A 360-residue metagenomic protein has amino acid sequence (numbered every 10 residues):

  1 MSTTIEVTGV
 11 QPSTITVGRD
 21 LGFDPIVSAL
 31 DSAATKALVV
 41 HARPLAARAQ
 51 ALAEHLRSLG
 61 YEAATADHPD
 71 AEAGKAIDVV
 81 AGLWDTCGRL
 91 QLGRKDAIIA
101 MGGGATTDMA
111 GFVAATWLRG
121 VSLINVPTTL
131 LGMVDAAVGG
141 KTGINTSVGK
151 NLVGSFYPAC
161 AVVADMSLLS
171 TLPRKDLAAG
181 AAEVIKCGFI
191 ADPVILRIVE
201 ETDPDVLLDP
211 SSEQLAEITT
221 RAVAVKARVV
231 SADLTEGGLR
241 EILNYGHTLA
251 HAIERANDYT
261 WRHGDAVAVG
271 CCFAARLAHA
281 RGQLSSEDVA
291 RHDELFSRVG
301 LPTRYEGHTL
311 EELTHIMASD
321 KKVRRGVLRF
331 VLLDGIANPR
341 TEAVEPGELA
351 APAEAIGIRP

Functional and structural regions predicted by a protein language model:
M1-A97: ATP/NTP phosphate-donor binding region
M1-T3, L38, A182-I185, Q283-P360: C-terminal charged capping/lid subdomain of soluble metabolic enzymes
T8, S32, Q91-G93, T116-L118 (+7 more regions): Solvent-exposed alpha-helices and their adjacent loops that cap or buttress functional pockets in soluble metabolic
T16, F112-D205: A glycine/threonine-rich phosphate-anchoring loop and its flanking beta-alpha core in nucleotide/phosphate-binding
R89, P158-A161, S167-R174, A182-V194 (+9 more regions): Generic secondary-structure signature for well-ordered alpha-helical cores
A105-F112, M133-V134, A252: Short glycine/serine/threonine-rich phosphate/pyrophosphate-binding segments that cradle anionic phosphate groups
I198, T202-E311: Active-site segments that bind and position negatively charged phosphate/pyrophosphate groups
